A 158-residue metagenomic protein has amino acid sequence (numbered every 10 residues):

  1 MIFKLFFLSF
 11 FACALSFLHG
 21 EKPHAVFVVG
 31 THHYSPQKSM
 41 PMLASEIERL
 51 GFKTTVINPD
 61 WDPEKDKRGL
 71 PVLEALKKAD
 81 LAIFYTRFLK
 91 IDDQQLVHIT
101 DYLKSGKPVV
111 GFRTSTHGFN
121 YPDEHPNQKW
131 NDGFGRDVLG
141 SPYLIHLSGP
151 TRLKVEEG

Functional and structural regions predicted by a protein language model:
M1-L8: Sec-dependent signal peptide recognition, specifically the positively charged N-region followed immediately by
S9-H19: Hydrophobic h-region of N-terminal signal peptides that target proteins for export in Gram-negative bacteria
C13, K67-P71, L96-V97: A generic local structural motif
G20-A79: Aromatic-Pro/Gly-enriched surface loop or interdomain linker that acts as a lid/target-recognition segment
F84, F88-G158: A glycine-rich, often tryptophan-bearing local segment used as a flexible ligand/cofactor-contacting loop or short
